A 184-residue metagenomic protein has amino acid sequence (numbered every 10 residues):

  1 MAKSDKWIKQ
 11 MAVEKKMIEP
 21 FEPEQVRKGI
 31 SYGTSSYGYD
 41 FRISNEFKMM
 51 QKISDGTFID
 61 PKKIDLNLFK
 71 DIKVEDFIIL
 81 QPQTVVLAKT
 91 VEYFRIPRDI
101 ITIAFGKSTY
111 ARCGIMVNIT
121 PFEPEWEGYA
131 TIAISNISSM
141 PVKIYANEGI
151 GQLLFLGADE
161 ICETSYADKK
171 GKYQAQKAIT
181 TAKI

Functional and structural regions predicted by a protein language model:
M1-I184: Non-catalytic terminal segments and appended small domains
